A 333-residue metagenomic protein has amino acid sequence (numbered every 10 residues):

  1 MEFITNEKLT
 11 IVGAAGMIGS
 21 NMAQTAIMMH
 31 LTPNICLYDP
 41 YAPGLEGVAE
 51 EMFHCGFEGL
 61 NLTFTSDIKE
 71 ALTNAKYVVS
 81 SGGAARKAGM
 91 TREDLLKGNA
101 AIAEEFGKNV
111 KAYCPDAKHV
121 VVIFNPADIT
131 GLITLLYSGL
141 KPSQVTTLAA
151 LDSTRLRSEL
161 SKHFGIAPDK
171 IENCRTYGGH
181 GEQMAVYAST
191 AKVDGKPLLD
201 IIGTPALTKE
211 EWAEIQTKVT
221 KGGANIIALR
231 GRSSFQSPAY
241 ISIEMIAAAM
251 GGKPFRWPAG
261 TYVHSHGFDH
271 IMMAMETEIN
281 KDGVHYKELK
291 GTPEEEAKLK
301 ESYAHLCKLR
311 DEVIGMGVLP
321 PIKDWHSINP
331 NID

Functional and structural regions predicted by a protein language model:
N6, L31-A75, A84, D311 (+1 more regions): Conserved N-terminal Rossmann-fold NAD(P) cofactor-binding segment
I11-V12, L37: Hydrophobic Val/Ile/Leu positions in short beta-strands of Rossmann-like dinucleotide-binding domains
A15: Conserved glycine-rich cofactor-binding loop
G19-S20: N-terminal Rossmann-fold NAD(P) dinucleotide-binding loop
M28-N34, G139-P142: Conserved S-adenosyl-L-methionine
C55-H119: Rossmann-like NAD(P)-binding element
T91-E159: Rossmann-like NAD(P)(H) cofactor-binding subdomain of soluble oxidoreductases
S138-S143, S153-D333: C-terminal substrate-binding/catalytic lobe of Rossmann-fold NAD(P)-dependent dehydrogenases
